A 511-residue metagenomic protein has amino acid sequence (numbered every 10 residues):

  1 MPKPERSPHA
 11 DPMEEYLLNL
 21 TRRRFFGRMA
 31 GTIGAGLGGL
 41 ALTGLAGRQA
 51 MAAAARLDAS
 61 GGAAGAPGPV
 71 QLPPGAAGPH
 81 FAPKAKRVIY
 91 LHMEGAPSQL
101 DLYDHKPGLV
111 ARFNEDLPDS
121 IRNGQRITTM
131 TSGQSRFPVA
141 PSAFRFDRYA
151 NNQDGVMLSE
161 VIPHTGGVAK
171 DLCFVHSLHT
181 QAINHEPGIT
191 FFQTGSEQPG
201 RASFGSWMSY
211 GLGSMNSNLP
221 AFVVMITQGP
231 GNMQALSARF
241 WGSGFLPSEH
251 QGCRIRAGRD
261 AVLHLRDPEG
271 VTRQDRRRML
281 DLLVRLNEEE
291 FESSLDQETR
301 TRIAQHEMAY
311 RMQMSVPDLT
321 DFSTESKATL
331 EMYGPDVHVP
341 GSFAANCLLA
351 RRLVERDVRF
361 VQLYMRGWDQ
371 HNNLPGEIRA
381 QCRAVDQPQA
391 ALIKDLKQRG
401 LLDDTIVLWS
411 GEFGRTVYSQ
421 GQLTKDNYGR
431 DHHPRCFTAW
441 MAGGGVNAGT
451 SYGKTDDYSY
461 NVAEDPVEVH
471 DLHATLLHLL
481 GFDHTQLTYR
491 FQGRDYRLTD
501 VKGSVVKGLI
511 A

Functional and structural regions predicted by a protein language model:
P2-A511: Ligand-binding pockets and gating/stacking loops
